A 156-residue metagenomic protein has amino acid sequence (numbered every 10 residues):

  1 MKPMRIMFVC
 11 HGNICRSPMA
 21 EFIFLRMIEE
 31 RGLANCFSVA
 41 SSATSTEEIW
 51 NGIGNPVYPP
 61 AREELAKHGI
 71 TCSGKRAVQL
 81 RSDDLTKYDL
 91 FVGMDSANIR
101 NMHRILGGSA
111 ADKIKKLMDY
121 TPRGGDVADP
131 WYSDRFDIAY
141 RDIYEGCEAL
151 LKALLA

Functional and structural regions predicted by a protein language model:
M1-K87, K152-A156: Conserved active-site segments centered on acidic
S17, M94-D95: Replace "coordinates the UDP/GDP/TDP-sugar" with "coordinates nucleotide-activated sugar donors
G54-Y58, D95, C147: A structural signal for well-ordered alpha-helical scaffolds and beta->alpha junctions
D84, L90, S96-A156: Phosphate-binding/catalytic loops
